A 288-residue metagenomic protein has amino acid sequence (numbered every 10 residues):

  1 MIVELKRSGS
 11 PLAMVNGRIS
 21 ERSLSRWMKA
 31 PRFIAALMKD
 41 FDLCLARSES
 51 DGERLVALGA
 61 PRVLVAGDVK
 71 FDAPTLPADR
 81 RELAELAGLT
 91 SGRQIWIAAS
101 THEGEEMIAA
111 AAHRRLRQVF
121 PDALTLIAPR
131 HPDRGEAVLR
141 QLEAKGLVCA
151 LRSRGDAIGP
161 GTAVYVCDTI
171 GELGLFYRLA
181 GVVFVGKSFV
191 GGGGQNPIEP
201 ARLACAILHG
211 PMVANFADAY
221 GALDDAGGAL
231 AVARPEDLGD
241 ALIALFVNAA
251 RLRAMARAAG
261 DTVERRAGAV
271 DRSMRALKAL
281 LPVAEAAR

Functional and structural regions predicted by a protein language model:
M1-R288: Nucleotide-activated sugar donor-binding and catalytic core shared by glycosyltransferases and related lipid-linked
